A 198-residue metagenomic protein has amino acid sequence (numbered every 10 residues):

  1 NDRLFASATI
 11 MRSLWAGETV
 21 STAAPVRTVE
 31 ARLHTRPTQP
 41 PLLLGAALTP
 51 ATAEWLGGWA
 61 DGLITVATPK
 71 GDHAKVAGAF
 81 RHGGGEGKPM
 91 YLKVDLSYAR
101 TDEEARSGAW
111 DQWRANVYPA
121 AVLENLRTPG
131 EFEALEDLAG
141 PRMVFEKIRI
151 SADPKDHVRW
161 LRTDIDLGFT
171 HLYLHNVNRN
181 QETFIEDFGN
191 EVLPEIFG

Functional and structural regions predicted by a protein language model:
N1-G198: Active-site-adjacent structural elements that line small-molecule/cofactor binding pockets in enzymes
